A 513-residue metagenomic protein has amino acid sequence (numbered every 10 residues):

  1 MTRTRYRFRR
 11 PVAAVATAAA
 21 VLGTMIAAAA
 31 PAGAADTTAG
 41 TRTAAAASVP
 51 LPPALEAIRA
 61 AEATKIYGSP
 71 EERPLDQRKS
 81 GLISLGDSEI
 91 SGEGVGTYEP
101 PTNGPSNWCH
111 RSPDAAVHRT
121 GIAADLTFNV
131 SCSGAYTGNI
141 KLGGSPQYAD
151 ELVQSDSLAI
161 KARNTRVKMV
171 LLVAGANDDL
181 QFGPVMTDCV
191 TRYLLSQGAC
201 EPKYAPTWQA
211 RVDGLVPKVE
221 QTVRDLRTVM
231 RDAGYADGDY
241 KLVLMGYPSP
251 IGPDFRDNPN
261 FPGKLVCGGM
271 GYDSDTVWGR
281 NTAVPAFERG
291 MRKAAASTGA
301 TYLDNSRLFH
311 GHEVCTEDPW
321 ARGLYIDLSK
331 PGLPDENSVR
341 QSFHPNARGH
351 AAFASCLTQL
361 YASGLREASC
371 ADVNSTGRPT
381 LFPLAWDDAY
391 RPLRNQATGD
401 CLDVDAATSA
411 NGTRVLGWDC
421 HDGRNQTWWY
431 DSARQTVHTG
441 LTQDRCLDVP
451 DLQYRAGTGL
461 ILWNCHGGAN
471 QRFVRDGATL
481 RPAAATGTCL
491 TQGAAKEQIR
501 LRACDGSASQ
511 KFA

Functional and structural regions predicted by a protein language model:
M1-T41: Secretory targeting and sorting signals
A32-D76, S80: Low-complexity, acidic Ser/Thr/Pro-rich repeat tracts that form intrinsically disordered stalk/linker regions of very
A60-S133, V190-T191: Serine-esterase "nucleophile elbow" of acetyl-processing enzymes
G81-E93, L126-S131, K168-V173, D178-L180 (+4 more regions): Structural recognition of the beta-strand scaffold that forms the well-ordered cores of secreted hydrolase catalytic
G96-W108, P184-G214, D257-W278: A solvent-exposed, charged loop/short amphipathic helix patch at secondary-structure junctions
A149-R211, S249-D254: Oxyanion-hole/transition-state-stabilizing segment in secreted/luminal serine hydrolases and related acyltransferases
P248-E367: Catalytic His-Asp segment of secreted/periplasmic serine-dependent ester chemistry enzymes
L381-S409, N425-R455, N470-K496, K511-A513: Extracellular glycan-recognition/adhesion modules and their associated mucin-like linkers
